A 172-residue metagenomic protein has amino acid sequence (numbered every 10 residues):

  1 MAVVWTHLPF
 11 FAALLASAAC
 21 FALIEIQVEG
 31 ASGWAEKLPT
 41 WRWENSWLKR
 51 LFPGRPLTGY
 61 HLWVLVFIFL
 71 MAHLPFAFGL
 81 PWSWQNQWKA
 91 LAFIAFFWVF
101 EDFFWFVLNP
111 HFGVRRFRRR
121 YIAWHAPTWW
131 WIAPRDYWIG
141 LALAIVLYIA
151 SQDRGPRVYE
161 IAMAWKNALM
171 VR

Functional and structural regions predicted by a protein language model:
M1-R172: Aromatic-rich, lipid-facing transmembrane alpha helices and their immediate juxtamembrane interface loops in integral
